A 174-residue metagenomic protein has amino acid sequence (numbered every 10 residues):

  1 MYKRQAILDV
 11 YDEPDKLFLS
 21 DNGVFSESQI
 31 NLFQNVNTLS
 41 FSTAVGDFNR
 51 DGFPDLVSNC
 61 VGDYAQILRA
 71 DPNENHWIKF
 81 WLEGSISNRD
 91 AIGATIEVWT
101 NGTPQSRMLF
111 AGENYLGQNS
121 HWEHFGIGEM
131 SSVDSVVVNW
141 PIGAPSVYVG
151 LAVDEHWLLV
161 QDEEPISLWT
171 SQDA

Functional and structural regions predicted by a protein language model:
M1-Q5: Conserved small/polar residues in nucleotide/adenosyl-binding loops
L8-D9, N139: Conserved residues at the C-terminal ends of beta-strands
V10-Y11, V61: Short loop/turn segments immediately following the C-termini of beta-strands
P14-D15, S40: Conserved activation segment
F18-L19, G93: Hydrophobic face of alpha-helices
N22-V24: Extracellular beta-strand-rich, repetitive "passenger/adhesive" scaffolds that bind or process carbohydrates
S26-A174: Gly/Ser/Thr/Pro-enriched helix-cap/hinge segments flanking short amphipathic alpha-helices
